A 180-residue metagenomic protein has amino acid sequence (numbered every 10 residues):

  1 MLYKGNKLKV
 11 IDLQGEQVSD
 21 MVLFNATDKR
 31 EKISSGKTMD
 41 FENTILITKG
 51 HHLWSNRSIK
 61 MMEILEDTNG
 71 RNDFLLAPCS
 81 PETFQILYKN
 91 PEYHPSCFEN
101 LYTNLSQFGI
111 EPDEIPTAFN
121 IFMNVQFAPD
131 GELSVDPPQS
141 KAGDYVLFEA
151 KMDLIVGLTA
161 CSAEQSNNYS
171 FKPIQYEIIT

Functional and structural regions predicted by a protein language model:
M1-T180: Acidic, Ser/Thr/Pro
